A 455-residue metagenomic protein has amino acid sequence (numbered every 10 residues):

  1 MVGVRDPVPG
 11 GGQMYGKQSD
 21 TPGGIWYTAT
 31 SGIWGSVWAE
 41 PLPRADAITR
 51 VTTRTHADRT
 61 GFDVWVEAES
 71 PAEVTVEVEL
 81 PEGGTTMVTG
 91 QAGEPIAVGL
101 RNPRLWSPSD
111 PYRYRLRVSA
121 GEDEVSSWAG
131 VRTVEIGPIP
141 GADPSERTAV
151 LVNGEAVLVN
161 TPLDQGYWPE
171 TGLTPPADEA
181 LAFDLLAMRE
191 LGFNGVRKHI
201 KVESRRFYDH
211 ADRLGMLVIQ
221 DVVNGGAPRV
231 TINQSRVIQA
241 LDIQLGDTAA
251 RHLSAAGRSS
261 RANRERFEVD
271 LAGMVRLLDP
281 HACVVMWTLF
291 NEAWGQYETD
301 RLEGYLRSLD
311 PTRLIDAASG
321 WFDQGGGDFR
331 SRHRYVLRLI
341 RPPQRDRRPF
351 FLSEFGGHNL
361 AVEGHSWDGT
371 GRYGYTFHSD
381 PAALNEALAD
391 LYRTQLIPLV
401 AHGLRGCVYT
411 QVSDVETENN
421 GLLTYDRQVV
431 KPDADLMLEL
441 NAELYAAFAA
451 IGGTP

Functional and structural regions predicted by a protein language model:
M1-H210, L214-V218, D270, V285-M286 (+4 more regions): Secreted/periplasmic carbohydrate-active enzymes, especially glycoside hydrolases
L186-A187, G195-L440, A447-T454: Substrate-binding/catalytic cleft of secreted carbohydrate-active enzymes, primarily glycoside hydrolases
